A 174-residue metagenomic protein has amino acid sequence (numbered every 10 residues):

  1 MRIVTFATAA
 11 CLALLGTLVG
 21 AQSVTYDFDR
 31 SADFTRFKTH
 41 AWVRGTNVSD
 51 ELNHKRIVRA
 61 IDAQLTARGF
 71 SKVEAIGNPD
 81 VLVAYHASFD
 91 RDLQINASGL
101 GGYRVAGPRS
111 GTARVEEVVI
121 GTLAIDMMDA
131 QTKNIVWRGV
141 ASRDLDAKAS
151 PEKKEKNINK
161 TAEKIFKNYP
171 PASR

Functional and structural regions predicted by a protein language model:
M1-C11: Bacterial N-terminal signal peptides that target proteins for export
V4, A21-D33, V115-T122, D129-R174: C-terminal/domain-edge helix-coil "capping" segments
F6-T8, K38, P79, G121: Residues at beta-strand starts and edge strands
T8, T35, A41, S49 (+3 more regions): A broad, structure-centric signal for solvent-exposed, well-ordered loop/edge residues that line or flank functional
G16-L18: N-terminal signal peptide c-region/cleavage motif recognized by signal peptidases
G20-R68, E74, N78-Y85, D92-I95 (+1 more regions): A structural "domain/chain start" motif
V24, R68, V81, Y85-N134 (+2 more regions): Surface-exposed short loop/turn segments
V43-L52, G69-F70, G111-R114, L145-E152: Second-shell loop/turn segments in exported
